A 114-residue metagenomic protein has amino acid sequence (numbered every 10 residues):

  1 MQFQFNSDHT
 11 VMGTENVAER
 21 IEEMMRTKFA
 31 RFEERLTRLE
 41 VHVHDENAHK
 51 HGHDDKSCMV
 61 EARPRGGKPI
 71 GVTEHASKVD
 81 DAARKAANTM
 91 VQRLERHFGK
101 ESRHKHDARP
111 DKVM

Functional and structural regions predicted by a protein language model:
M1-M114: N-terminal, polar/charged subdomain of small-to-medium soluble alpha/beta proteins
